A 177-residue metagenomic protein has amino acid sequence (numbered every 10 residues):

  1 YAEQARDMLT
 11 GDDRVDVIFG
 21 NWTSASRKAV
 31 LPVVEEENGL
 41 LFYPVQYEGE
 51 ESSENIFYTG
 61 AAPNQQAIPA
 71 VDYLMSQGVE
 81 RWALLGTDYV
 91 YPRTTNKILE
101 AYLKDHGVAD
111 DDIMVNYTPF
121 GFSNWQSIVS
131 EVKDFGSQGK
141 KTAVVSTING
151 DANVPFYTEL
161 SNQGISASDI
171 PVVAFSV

Functional and structural regions predicted by a protein language model:
Y1-E50, P119-S123: Beta-alpha junction/loop-to-helix N-cap segments that form part of ligand/metal-binding clefts
E3, A174-V177: Well-ordered, non-transmembrane segments within structured domains
D7, G11, A29-E37, I98-H106 (+1 more regions): Alpha-helical structural signal in soluble globular domains
M8-W22, F42-P44, A83-G86, G139-G150 (+2 more regions): Periplasmic-binding protein-like
G11, L40-F42, P63-Q65, D105-G107 (+1 more regions): Short, surface-exposed linear patches
T23-L31, S52-F57, D112, N162-V172: Short, mixed-charge, low-aromatic patches
E48-E50, E54-Q163: Extracellular/periplasmic Venus flytrap/periplasmic-binding protein
